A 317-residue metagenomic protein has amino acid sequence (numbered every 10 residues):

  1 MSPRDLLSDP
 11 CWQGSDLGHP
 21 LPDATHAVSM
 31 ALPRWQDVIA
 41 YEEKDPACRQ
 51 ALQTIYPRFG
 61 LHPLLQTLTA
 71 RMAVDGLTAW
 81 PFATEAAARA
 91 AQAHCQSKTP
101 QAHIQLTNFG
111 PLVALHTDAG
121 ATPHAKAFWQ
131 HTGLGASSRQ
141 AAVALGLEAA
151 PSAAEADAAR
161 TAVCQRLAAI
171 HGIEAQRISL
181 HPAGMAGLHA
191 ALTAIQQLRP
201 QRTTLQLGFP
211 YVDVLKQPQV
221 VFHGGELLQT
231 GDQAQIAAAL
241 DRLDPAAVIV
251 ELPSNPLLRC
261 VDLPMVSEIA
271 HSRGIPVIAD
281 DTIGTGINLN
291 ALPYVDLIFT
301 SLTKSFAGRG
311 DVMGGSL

Functional and structural regions predicted by a protein language model:
S2-A186, A194, L207-V220, Q233-Q235: Conserved N-terminal alpha-helix of the aminotransferase class I/II PLP-enzyme fold
R177-L317: Conserved PLP-enzyme active-site core in the AAT-like
